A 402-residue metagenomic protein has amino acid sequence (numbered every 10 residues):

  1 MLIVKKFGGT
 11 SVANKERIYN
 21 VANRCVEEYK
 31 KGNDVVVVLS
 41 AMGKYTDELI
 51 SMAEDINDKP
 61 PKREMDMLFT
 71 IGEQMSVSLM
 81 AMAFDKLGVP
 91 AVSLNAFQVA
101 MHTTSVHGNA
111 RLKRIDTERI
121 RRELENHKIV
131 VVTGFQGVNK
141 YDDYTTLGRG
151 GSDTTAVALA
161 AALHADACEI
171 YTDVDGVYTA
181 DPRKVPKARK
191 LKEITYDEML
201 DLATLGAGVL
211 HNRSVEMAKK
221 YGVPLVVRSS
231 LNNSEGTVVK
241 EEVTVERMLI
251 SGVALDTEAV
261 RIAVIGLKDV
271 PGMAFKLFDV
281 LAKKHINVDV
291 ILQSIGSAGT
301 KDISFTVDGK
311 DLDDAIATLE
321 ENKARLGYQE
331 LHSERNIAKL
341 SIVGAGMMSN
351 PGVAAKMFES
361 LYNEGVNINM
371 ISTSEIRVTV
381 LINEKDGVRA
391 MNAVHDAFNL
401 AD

Functional and structural regions predicted by a protein language model:
M1-V215, I382-N383: Nucleotide/pyrophosphate-binding catalytic subdomain
N33, V89, V223, I286 (+1 more regions): Short phosphate-binding/catalytic loops that engage adenosine nucleotides
L39-T46, V227-T244, G299-T300, F305: Terminal amphipathic helices with adjacent charged low-complexity linkers/tails
A167-Y171, L225-V227, D289: Short hydrophobic alpha-helical runs that function as membrane-insertion/retention elements
L210, Y221, N232-T237, L312-D313: Surface-exposed amphipathic alpha-helical tracts and adjacent flexible/coil segments at the periphery of soluble enzymes
A218: Acidic-aromatic/histidine active-site loop/patch
V238-D402: A conserved regulatory-domain signal marking ACT and ACT-like small-molecule sensing domains and adjacent regulatory
